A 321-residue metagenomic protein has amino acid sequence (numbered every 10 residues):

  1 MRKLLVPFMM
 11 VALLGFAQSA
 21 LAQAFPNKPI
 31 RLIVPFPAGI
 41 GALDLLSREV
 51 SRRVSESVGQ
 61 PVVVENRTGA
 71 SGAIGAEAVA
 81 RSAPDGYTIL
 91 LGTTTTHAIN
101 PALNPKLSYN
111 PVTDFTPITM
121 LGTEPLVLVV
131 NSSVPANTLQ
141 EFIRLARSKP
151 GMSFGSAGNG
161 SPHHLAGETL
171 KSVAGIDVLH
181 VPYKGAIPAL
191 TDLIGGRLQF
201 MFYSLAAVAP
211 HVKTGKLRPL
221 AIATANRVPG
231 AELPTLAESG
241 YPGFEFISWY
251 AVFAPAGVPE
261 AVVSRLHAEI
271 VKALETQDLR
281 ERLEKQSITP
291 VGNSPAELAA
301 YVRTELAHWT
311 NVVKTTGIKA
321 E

Functional and structural regions predicted by a protein language model:
M1-L4: Positively charged n-region of N-terminal signal peptides that target proteins for export
P7-F16: Bacterial N-terminal signal peptides
F16-A22: Sec/Tat signal peptide C-region and signal peptidase I cleavage site
A22-T113, P150-M152, N159, G175-Q199 (+2 more regions): N-terminal (or domain-start) structured segment
N27-P29, A174, K213, E238 (+1 more regions): An extracytoplasmic/periplasmic, membrane-proximal ligand-sensing/linker region
R81-Y87, T94, A102-P188, L236 (+1 more regions): Hinge/capping helix and adjacent helix->loop/strand transition within the periplasmic-binding protein
T96-K106, H164, T169-V173, F200-L233 (+1 more regions): A ligand-binding cleft/hinge motif common to bilobed small-molecule-binding domains
N110-M120, G155, D177-V181, Q199-F200 (+2 more regions): Short beta-strand->loop
